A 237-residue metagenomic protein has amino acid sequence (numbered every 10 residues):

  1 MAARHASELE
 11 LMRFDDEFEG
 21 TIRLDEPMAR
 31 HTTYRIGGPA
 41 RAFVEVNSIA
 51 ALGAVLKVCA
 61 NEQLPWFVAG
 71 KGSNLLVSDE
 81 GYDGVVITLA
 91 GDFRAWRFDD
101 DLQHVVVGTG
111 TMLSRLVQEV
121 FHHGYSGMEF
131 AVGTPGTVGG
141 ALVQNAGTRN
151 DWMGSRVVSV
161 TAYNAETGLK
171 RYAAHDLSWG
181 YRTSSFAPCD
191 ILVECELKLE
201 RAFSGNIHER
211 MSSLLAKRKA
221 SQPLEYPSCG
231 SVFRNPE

Functional and structural regions predicted by a protein language model:
A3-R4, D101-V107, G124, L142-Q144 (+3 more regions): Low-complexity, flexible helical/coil segments
A3-V138: Anion-binding (especially nucleotide phosphate/pyrophosphate-binding) glycine-rich loop and adjoining beta-alpha core
R23-L24, T32-T33, L75, Y163-E237: Phosphate/pyrophosphate- and phosphate-bearing ligand-binding catalytic cores of soluble enzymes
A29, N47-A50, T111, R115 (+4 more regions): Conserved active-site and cofactor/substrate-binding residues in soluble primary-metabolism enzymes
G37, A42-I49, L76-R94, V143-A173 (+1 more regions): Structural signature of FAD isoalloxazine-binding scaffolds in flavoprotein oxidoreductases
S114, Q144-A146, H175-W179: Short acidic (Asp/Glu) patches
V117-V158, N164, S228, R234: A gly/ser-rich beta-alpha-beta helix-loop segment of oxidoreductase catalytic cores
